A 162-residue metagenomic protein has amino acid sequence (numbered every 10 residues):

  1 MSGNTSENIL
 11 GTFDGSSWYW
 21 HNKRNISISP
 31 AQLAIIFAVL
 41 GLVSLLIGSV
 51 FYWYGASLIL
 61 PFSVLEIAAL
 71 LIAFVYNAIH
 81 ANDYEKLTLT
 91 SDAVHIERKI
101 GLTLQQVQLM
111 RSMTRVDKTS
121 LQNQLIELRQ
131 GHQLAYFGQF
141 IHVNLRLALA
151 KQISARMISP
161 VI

Functional and structural regions predicted by a protein language model:
M1-W53: N-terminal membrane-targeting/pre-transmembrane regions
Y19, H95, L125-E127, Y136: General beta-strand recognition
W53-E66: Hydrophobic alpha-helical transmembrane segments
S63-T90: Helix-adjacent hinge/juxtasegments
A81-V107: Membrane-cytosol interface motif
V94-I96, Q106-L121: Phosphoinositide-dependent membrane-docking surfaces
L128-I162: A membrane-cytosol interface segment of integral membrane proteins
